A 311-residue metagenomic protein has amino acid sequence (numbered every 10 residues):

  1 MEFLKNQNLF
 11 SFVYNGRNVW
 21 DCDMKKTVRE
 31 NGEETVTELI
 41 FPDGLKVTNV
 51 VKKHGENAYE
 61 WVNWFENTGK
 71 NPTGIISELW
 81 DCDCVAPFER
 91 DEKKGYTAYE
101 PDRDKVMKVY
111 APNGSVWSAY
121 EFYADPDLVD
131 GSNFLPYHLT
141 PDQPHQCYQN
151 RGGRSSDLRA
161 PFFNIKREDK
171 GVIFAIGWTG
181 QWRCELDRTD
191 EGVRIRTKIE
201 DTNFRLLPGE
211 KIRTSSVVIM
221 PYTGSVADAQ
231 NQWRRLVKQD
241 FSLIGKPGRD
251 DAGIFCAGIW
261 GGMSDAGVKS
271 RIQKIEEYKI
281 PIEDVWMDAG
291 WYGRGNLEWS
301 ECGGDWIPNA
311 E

Functional and structural regions predicted by a protein language model:
M1-L186, E200: Polysaccharide-binding surfaces and accessory modules of carbohydrate-active proteins
F12-V13, E60-D81, R213-V218, D251-I259 (+2 more regions): Catalytic cores of glycan-processing enzymes that make or break glycosidic bonds
G55, G69, W178, I199 (+4 more regions): Short, flexible loop/turn elements at secondary-structure junctions
L186-D190, P308-E311: Short, intrinsically disordered, charge-balanced linker/junction segments flanking boundaries in proteins
R188-L207: Short acidic, Pro/Gly- and aromatic-enriched capping/linker segments at domain boundaries
F204-T223: Short Pro-Gly-centered flexible turn/kink motifs
M220-I254: Terminal connector regions
G248-E311: Aromatic-lined carbohydrate-binding/catalytic grooves of carbohydrate-active enzymes
